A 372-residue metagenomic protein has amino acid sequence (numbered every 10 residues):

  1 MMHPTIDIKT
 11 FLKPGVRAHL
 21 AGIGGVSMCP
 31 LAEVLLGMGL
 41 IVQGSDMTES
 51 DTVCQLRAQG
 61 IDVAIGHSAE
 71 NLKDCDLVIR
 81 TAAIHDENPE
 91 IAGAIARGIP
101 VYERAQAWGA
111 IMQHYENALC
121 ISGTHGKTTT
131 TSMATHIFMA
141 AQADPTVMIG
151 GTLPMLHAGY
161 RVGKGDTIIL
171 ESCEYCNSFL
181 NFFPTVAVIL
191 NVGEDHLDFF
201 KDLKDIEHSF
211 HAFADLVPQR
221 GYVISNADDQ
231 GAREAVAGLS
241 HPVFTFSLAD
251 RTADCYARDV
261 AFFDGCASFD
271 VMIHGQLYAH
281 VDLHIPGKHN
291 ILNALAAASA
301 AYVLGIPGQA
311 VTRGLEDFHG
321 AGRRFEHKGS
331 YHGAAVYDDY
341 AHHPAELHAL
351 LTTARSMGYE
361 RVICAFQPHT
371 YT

Functional and structural regions predicted by a protein language model:
M1-E103, A107, Y222, Y256-R258 (+3 more regions): N-terminal leader/targeting and accessory segments in enzymes
H3-H19, S27, L31-M38, F263-G265 (+1 more regions): Nucleotide phosphate-binding/pyrophosphate-handling subdomain across enzymes that bind or process nucleotide phosphates
K9, V34-G37, R57, N71 (+5 more regions): Phosphate-binding loop of NTP-binding sites
L20, G44, V147, A187 (+3 more regions): Structural beta-sheet core signal
I23, M47, T124, G150 (+3 more regions): Cofactor-binding loop segments of dinucleotide-utilizing enzymes, especially the Rossmann-like FAD- and NAD(P)+-binding
V42, V63, G98-V101, P145 (+3 more regions): Hydrophobic beta-strand scaffold residues
S45-D46, A64-H67, E103-G109, M148-I149 (+3 more regions): Beta-strand->loop->alpha-helix junctions that form or flank phosphate-binding loops in nucleotide-handling enzymes
